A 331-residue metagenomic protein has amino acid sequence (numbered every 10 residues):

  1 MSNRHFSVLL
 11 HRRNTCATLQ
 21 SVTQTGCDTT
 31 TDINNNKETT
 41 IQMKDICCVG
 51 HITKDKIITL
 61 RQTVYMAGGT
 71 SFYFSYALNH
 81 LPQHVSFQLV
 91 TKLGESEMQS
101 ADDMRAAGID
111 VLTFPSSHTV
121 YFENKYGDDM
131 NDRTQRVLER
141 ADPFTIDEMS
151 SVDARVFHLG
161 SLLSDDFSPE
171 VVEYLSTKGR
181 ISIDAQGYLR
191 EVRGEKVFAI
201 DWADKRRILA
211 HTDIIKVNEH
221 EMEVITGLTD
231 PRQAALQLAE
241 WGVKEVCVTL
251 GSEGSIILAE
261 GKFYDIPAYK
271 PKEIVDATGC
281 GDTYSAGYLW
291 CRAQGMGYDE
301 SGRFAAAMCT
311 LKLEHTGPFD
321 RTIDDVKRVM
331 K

Functional and structural regions predicted by a protein language model:
L9, T18, T23-Q24, T29-N35: Short, positively charged and aromatic/hydrophobic N-terminal segments
M43-I46: Extreme N-terminal starter segment of soluble prokaryotic enzymes
K54-Y65, H80-G160, D165, E170-R180 (+1 more regions): Conserved N-terminal subdomain of the carbohydrate kinase-like
R61-M66, E195-F198, K272: Short glycine-enriched, charge-decorated loop/helix-capping segments at active-site entrances that position
V64-A77: Short catalytic helix/loop segments, enriched in acidic residues and glycine and frequently bearing histidine
Y76-H84, C291-Q294: Alpha-helix C-terminal capping segments
G160-L236: Conserved beta-alpha-beta core of the PfkB/ribokinase-like small-molecule kinase fold
F198-W202, R206, P231-K331: Conserved phosphate-binding/catalytic region of the ribokinase-like
